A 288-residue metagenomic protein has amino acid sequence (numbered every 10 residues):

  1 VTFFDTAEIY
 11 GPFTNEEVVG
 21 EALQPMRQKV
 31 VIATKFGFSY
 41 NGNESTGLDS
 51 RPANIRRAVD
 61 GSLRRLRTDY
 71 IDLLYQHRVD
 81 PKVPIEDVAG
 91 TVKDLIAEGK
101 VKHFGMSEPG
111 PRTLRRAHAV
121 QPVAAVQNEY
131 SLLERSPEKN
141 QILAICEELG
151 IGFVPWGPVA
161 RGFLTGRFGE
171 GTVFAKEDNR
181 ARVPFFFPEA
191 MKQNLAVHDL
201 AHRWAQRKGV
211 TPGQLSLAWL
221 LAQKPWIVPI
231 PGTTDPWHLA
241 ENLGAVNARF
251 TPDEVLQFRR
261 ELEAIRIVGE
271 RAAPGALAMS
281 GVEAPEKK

Functional and structural regions predicted by a protein language model:
V1-T34, I267, K288: N-terminal binding-site loop/beta-alpha segment at the start of enzyme catalytic domains that lines or forms
F4, I71, F104: Glycine-centered flexible beta-alpha turn that most often forms the glycine-rich phosphate-binding loop
G20-V31, L63-R67, I96, A117-Q121: Acidic (Asp/Glu)-rich catalytic clusters
S39-S45, H238-E241: A short acidic, helix-capping loop that chelates divalent metal ions and anchors anionic groups
N41-R56, H77-K82: Active-site mouth loops of central-metabolism enzymes
S50-L66, G110-R115: Short, acidic/polar
L63-V83: Active-site groove signature of glycoside hydrolases
V79-I265, G275, M279-K287: Beta/alpha (TIM)-barrel catalytic core signal, keyed to glycine-rich beta->alpha loops juxtaposed to Asp/Glu that bind
